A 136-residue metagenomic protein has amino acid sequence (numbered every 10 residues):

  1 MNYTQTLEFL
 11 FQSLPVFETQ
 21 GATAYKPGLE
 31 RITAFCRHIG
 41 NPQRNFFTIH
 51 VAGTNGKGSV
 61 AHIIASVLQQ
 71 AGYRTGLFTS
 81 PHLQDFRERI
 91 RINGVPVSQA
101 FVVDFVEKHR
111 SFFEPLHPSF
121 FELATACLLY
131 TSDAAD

Functional and structural regions predicted by a protein language model:
M1-G53, V60-H62, S66-A71: Short functional linear segments
C36-G40, R110, L129: Generic structural signal for well-ordered alpha-helical scaffold segments
N41-R44, L83, S132: Solvent-exposed alpha-helices and their adjacent loops that cap or buttress functional pockets in soluble metabolic
I63-K108: N-terminal phosphate/diphosphate-binding loop that engages ATP/GTP or pyrophosphate donors across diverse enzyme folds
F105-E122: ATP-dependent adenylate-handling ligase core
Y130-D136: Conserved small/polar residues in nucleotide/adenosyl-binding loops
